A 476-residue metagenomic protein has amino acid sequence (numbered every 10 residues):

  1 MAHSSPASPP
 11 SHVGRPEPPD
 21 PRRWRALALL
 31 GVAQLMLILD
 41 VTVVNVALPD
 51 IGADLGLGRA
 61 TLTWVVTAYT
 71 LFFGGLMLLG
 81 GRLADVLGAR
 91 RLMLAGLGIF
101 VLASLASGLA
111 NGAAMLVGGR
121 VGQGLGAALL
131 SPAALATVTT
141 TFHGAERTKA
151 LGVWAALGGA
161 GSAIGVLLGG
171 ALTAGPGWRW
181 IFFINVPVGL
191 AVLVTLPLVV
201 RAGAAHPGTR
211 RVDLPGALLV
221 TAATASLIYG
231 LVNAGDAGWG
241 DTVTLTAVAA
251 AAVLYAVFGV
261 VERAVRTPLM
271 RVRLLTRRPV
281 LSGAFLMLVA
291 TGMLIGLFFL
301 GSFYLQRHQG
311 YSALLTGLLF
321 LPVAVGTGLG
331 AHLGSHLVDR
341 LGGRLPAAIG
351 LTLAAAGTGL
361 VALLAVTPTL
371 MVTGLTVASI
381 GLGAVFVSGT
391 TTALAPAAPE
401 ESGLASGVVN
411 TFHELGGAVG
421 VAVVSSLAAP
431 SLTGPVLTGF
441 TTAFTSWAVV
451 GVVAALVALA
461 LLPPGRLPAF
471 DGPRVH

Functional and structural regions predicted by a protein language model:
M1-R22, H206-T209, L461-H476: Intrinsic disorder in cytosolic terminal tails and internal cytosolic loops of multi-pass membrane transporters
A2-L198, P322, L333-G334, L341 (+4 more regions): Transmembrane-helix bundle of Major Facilitator Superfamily
W24-L48, R59, V65-Y69, A134 (+7 more regions): 12-transmembrane solute porter fold
G98, L219-T224: Alpha-helical transmembrane segments
A113, G177, G203-T209, A234-G240 (+1 more regions): Membrane-interface helix caps and helix-loop-helix hairpins in membrane proteins
W178-L218, R266, T276, P473-H476: Conserved aromatic/hydrophobic "specificity hotspots" at molecular recognition or selectivity sites
L190-V194, A251-V257: Alpha-helical transmembrane segments and their membrane-interface exit regions
